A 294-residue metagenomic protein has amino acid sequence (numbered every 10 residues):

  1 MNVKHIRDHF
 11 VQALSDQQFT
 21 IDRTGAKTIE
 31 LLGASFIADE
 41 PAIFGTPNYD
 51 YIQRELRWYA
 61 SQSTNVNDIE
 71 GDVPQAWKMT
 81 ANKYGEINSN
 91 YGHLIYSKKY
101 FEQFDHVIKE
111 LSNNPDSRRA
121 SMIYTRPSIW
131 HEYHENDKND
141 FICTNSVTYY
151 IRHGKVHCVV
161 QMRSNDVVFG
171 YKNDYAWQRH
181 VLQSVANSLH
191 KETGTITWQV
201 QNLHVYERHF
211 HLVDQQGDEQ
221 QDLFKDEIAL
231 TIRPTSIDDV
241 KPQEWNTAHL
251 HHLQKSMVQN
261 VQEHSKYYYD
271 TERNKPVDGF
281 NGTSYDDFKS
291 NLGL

Functional and structural regions predicted by a protein language model:
M1-L294: Terminal, non-catalytic protein-protein interaction segments that mediate quaternary/complex assembly
